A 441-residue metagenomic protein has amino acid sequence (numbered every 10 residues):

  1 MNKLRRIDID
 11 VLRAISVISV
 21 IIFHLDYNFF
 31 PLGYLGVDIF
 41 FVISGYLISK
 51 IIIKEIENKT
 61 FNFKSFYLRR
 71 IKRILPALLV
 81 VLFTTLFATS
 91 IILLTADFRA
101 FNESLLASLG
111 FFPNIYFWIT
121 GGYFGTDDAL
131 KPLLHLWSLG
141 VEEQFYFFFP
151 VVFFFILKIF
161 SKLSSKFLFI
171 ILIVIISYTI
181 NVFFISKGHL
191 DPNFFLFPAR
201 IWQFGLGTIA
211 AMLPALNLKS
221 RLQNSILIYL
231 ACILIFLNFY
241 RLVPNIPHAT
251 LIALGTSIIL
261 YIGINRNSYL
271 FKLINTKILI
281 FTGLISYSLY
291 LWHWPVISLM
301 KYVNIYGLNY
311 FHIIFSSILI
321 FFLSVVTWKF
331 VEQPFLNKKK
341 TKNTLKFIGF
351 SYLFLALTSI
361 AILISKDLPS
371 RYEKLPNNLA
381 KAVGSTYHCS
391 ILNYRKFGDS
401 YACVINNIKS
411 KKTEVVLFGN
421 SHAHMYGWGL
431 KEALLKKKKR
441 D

Functional and structural regions predicted by a protein language model:
M1-K342, L355-A356: Membrane-interface helix/loop caps of multi-pass membrane proteins
Y240, V303-I314, I318-F322, K329 (+1 more regions): Extracellular/periplasmic envelope-modification machinery, especially enzymes that add or remove acyl/ester groups on
